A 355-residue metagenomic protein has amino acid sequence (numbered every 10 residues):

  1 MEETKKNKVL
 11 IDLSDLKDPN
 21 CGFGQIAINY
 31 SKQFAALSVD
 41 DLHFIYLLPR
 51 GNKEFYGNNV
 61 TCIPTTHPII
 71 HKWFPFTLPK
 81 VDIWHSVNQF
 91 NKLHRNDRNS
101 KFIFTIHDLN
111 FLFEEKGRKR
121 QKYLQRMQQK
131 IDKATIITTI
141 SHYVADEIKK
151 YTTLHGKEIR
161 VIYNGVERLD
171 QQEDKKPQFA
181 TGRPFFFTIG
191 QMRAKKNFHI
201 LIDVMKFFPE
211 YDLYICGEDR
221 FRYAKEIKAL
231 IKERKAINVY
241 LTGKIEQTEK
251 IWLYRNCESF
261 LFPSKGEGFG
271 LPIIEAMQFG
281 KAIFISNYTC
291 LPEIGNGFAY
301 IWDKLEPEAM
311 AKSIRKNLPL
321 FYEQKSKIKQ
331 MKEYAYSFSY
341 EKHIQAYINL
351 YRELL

Functional and structural regions predicted by a protein language model:
M1-L355: Carbohydrate transferase catalytic cores enriched for Leloir-type hexosyltransferases
